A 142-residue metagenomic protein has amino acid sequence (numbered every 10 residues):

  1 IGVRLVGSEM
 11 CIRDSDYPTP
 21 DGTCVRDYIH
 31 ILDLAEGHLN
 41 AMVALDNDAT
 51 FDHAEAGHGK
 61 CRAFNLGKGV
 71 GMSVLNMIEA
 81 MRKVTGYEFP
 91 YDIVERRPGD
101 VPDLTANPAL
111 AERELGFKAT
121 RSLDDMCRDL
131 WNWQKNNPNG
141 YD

Functional and structural regions predicted by a protein language model:
I1-G7, C11: Single conserved hydrophobic/aromatic residue that forms the stacking wall/gate of nucleotide- or nucleobase-binding
R4-L5, Y28, G71, T105 (+1 more regions): Short aromatic/basic micro-patch
G7, D14, G67-G71, G99 (+1 more regions): Glycine-centered small-residue hotspots that permit tight backbone geometry or close packing
S8, D14, P18-M42, L75-N76 (+1 more regions): Substrate-positioning beta->alpha
I31, A63, R97-K118: Conserved C-terminal active-site "lid" loop/helix of NAD(P)H-dependent oxidoreductases that clamps the redox cofactor
G37-R97: Mid/C-terminal beta-alpha module of Rossmann-like enzyme folds, strongest in SDR-family dehydrogenases/epimerases
M77, A111, M126: Hydrophobic, well-ordered secondary-structure elements that form the walls of internal hydrophobic environments
L123-D142: Amphipathic terminal alpha-helices
